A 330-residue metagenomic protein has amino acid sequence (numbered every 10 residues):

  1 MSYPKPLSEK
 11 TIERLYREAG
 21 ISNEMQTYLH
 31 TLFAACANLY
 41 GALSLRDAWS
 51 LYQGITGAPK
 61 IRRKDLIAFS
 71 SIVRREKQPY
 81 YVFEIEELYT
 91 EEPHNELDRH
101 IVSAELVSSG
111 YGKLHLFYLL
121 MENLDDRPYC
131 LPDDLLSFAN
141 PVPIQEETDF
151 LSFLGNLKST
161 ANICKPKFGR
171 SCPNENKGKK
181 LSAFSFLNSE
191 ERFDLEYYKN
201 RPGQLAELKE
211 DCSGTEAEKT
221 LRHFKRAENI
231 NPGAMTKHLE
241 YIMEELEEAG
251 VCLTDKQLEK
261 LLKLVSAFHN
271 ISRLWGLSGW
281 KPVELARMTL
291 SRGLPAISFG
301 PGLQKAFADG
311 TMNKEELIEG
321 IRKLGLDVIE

Functional and structural regions predicted by a protein language model:
S2-R17, E24, I67-D133: Charged low-complexity interaction tracts in eukaryotic proteins
R17-S44: Positively charged, polyanion-binding regions of nucleic-acid-associated proteins
Y28, L32-F33, D47, L51 (+2 more regions): A general alpha-helix detector
H30, A34, W49, R63-S71: Short, well-structured alpha-helical segments
A37-R46, V142, T160-I163: Short capping segments at the starts of secondary-structure elements
A42-Q53, R62-R63: Short acidic, hydrophobic short linear motifs in intrinsically disordered regions
G54-L97, C252-G276, K281: Charge-enriched amphipathic alpha-helical scaffolds
C130-V328: Extended alpha-helical interaction scaffolds used for oligomerization/partner binding
